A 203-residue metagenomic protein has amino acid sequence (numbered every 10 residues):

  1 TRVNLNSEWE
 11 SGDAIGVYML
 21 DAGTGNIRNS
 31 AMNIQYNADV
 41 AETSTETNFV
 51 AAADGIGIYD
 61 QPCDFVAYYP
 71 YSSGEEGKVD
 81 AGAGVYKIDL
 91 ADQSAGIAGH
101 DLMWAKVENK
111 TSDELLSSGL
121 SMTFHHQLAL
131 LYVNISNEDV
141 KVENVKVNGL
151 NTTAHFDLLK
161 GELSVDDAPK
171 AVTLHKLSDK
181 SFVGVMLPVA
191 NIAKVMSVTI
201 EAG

Functional and structural regions predicted by a protein language model:
T1-G203: Sec-type signal peptide cleavage vicinity
